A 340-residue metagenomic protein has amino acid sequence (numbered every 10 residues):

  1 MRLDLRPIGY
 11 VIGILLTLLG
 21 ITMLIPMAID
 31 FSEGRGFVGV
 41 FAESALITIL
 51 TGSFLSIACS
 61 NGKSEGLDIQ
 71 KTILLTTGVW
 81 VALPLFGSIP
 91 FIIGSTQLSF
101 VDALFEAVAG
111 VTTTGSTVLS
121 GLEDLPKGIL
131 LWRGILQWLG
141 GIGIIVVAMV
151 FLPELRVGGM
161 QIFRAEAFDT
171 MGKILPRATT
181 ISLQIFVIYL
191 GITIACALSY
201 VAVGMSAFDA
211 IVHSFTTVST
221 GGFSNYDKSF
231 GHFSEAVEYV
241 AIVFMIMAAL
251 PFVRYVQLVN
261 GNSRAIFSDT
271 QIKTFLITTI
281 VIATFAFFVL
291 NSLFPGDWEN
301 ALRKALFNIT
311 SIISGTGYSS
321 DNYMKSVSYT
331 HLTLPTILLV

Functional and structural regions predicted by a protein language model:
M1-L334, L339: Membrane-proximal intracellular helices of multi-pass ion channels
